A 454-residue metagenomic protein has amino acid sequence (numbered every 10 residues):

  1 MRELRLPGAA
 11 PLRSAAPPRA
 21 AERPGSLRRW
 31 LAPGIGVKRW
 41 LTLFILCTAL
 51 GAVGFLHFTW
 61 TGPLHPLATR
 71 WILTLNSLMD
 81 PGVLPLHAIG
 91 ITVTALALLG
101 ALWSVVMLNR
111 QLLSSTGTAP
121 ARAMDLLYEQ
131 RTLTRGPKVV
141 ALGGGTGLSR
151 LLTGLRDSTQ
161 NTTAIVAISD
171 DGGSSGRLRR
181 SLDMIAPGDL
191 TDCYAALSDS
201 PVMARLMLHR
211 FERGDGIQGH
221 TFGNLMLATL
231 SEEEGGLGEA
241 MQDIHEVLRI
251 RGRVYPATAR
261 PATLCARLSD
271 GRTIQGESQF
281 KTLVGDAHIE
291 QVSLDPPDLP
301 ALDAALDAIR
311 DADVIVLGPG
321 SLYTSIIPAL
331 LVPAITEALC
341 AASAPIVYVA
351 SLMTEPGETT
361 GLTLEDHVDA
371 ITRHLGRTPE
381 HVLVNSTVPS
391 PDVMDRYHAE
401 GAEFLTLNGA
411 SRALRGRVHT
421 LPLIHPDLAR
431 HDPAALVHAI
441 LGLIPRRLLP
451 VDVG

Functional and structural regions predicted by a protein language model:
R2-A119, S169-D286, L441: Electropositive, gly/pro-rich neighborhoods at or near active sites that engage anionic ligands
R2-P24, T116, M124, Y128-R135 (+8 more regions): Conserved phosphate- and dinucleotide-binding cores of soluble alpha/beta proteins, encompassing both enzyme active
R2-P7, P11-R13, P17-V37, G361-G454: C-terminal functional extensions of proteins
V140-L142, V316-G318, V347-V349, L383: Structural motif
L142-S149, S169-G172, E234, S321-S325: Gly/Ser/Thr-rich loops at beta-strand to alpha-helix junctions that form or flank small-molecule/cofactor-binding
L208-E234, G320-I327, M353-T359, P389 (+1 more regions): Glycine-rich phosphate/diphosphate-binding loops and the adjacent beta-loop-alpha structural elements that coordinate
K281-E290, V347-S351: Gly-rich Lys/Arg/Thr-decorated short loops/hinges at beta-loop-alpha junctions or inter-strand turns that position
A312: An anion/phosphate-binding loop that grips the pyrophosphate of nucleotide cofactors and donors
